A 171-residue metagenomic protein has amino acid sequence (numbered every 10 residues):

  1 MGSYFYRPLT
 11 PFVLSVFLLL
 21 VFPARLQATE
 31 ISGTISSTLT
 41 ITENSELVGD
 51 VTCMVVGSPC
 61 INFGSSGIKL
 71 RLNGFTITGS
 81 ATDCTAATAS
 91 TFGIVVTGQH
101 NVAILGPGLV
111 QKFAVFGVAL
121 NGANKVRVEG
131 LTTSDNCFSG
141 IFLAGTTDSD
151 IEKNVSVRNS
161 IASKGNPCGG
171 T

Functional and structural regions predicted by a protein language model:
M1-V13: Bacterial N-terminal signal peptides that target proteins for export
P11-V21: Bacterial N-terminal signal peptides
F22-A28: Sec/Tat signal peptide C-region and signal peptidase I cleavage site
T29-S66, G74-T82, L109-A114, C137: N-terminal extracellular ligand-recognition/capping segment immediately after the signal peptide
N44, V48-G49, G67-T76, H100-K112 (+2 more regions): Right-handed parallel beta-helix
V55-P59, G79-T85, A114-L120, C137-A144 (+1 more regions): Short glycine/acidic-rich loop motifs that flank beta-strands on beta-rich extracellular proteins
F75-F92, V96-L105: Extracellular lectin-like interaction modules
